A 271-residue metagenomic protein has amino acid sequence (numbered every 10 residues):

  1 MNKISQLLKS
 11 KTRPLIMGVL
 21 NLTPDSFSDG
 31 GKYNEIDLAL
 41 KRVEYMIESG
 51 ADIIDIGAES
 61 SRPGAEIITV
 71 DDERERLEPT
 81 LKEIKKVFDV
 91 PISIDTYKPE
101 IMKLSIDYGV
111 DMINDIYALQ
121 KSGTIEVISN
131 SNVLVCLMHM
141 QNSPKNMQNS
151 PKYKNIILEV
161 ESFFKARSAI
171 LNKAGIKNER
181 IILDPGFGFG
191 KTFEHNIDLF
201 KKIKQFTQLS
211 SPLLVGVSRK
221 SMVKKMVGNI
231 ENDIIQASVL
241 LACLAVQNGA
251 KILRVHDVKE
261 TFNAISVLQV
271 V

Functional and structural regions predicted by a protein language model:
M1-P24, A169-K177: N-terminal amphipathic alpha-helix/helix-capping segment at the start of soluble metabolic enzymes
K3-I4, K11, S28-D37, K41-Y45 (+6 more regions): Active-site-adjacent loop and "lid" segments of alpha/beta metabolic enzymes
R13-G18, Y45-G57: N-terminal glycine-rich anion-binding loops that anchor highly charged ligand groups
D25, G186-G188: Short strand-loop junctions, especially beta-strand C-caps/beta-turns that link beta-sheets to coils or alpha-helices
A51-I54, V90, G109-V110: Short acidic/histidine-rich motifs immediately flanking catalytic phosphotransfer sites in two-component signaling
